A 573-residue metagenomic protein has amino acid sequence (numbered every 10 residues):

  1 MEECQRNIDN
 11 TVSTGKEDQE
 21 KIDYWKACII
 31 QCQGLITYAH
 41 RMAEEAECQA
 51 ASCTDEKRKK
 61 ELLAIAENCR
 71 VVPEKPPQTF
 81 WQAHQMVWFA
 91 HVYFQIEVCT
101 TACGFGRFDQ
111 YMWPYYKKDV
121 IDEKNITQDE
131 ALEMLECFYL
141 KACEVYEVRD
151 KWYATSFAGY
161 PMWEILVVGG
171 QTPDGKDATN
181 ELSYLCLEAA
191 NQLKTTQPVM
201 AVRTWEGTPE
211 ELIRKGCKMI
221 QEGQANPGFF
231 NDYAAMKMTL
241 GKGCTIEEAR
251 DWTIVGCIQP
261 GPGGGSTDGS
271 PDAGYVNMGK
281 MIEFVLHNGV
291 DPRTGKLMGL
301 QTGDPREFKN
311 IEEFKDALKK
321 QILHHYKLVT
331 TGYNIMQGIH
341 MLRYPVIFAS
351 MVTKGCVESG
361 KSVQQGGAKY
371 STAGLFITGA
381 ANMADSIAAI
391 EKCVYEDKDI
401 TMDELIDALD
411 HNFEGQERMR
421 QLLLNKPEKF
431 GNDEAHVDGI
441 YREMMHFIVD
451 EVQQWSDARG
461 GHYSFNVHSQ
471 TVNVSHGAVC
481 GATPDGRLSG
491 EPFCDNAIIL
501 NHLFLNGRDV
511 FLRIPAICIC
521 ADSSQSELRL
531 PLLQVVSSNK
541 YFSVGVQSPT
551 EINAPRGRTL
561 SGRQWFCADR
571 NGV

Functional and structural regions predicted by a protein language model:
M1-A27, E61-V573: Conserved catalytic cores of very large enzyme subunits
K26-H40: Extended non-globular scaffold/tether segments
E47: A basic, often C-terminal nucleic-acid-binding module that engages the phosphate backbone, implemented in DNA
A50-K60: A conserved hydrophobic secondary-structure block that centers on an alpha-helix together with its immediately flanking
